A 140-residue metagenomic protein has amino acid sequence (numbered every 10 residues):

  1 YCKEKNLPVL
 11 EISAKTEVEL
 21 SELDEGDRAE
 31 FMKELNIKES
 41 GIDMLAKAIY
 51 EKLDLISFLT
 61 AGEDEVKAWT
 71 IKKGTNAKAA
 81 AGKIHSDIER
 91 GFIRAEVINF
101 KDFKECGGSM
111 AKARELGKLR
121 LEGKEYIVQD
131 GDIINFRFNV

Functional and structural regions predicted by a protein language model:
Y1-D130, I134, N139-V140: C-terminal-of-GTPase-core extension/linker across diverse P-loop GTPases
